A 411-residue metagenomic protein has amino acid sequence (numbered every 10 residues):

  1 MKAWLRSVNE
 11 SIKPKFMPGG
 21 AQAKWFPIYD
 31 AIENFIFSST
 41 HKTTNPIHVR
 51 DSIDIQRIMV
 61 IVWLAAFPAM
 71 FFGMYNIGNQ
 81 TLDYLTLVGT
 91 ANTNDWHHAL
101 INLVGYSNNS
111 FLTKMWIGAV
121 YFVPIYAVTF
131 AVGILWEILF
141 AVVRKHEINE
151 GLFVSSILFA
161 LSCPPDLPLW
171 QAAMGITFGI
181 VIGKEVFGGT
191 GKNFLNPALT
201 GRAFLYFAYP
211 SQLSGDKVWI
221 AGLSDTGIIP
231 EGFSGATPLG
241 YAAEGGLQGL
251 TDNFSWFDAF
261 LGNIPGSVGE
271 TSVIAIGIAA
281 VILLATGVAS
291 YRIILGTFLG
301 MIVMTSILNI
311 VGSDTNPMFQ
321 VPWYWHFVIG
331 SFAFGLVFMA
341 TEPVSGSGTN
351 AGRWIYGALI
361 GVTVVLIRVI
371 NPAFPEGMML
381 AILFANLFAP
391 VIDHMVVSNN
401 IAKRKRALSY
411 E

Functional and structural regions predicted by a protein language model:
M1-F122, Y126: N-terminal signal-anchor module of multipass membrane proteins
M115-T129, D166-G175, G262-V273, F319-F332: Structural signature of hydrophobic alpha-helical transmembrane segments
I125-L139, I176-K184: Central hydrophobic cores of alpha-helical transmembrane segments in multi-pass inner-membrane proteins across all
E147-I228: Membrane-interface helix-loop-helix junctions at boundaries between adjacent transmembrane segments
S155-P165, I182, I278-L283, F334-A340: Generic transmembrane alpha-helix motif of multi-pass integral membrane proteins
A173, F194-A198, W323-S331, R353 (+1 more regions): Loop-to-transmembrane alpha-helix initiation sites
G191-G277: Long hydrophobic alpha-helical segments that form multi-pass transmembrane helix bundles in integral membrane proteins
I294-N350: A beta-strand-loop signature enriched in Asp, Gly, Thr, and Trp that corresponds to the sialidase/neuraminidase Asp-box
